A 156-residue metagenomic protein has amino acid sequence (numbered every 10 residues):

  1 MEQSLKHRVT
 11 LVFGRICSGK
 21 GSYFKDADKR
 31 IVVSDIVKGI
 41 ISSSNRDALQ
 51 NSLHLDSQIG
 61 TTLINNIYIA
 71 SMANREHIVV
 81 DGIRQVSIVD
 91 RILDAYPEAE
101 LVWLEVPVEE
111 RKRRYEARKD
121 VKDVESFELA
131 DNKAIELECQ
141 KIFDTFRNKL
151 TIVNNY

Functional and structural regions predicted by a protein language model:
M1-R8: Extreme N-terminal, non-catalytic leader segments that precede Walker-type/kinase nucleotide-binding cores
R15: P-loop (Walker A) phosphate-binding loop of NTP-binding proteins
S18: ATP-binding Walker
G21: Walker A/P-loop
R30-V79, I83-D90, D123-E125: ATP-dependent small-molecule kinase phosphotransfer cores that center on conserved nucleotide phosphate-binding segments
D81-I83, D94-R118: Conserved phosphate-donor/acceptor-positioning beta-strand/loop module used by diverse small-molecule
E116-Y156: Small-molecule kinase domains that catalyze NTP-dependent phosphoryl transfer to phosphate-bearing small molecules
